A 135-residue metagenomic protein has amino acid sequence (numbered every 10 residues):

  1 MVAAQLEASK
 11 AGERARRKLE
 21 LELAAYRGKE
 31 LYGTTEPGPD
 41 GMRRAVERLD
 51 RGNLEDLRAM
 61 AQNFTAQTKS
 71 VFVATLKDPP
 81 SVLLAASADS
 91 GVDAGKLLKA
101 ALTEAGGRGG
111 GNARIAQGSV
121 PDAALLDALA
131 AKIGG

Functional and structural regions predicted by a protein language model:
M1-G135: Terminal appendage regions of diverse proteins
